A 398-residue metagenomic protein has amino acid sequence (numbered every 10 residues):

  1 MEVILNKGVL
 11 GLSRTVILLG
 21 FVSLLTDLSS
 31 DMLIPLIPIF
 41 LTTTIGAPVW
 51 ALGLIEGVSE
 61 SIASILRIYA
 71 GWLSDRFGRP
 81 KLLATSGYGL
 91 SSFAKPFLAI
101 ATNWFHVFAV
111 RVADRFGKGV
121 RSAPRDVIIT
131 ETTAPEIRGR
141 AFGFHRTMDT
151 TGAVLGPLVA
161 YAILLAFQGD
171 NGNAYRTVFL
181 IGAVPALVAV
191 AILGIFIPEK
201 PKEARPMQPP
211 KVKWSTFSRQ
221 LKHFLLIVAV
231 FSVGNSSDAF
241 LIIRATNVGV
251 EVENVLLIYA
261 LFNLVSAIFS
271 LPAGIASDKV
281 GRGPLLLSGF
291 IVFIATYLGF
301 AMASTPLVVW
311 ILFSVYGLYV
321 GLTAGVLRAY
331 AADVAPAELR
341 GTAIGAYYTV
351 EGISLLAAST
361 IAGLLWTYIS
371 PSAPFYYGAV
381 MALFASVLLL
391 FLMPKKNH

Functional and structural regions predicted by a protein language model:
N6-S64, L221-I258: Helix-loop boundary and gating motifs at the non-cytosolic
I39-T44, L155-A174, A357-A373: Transmembrane alpha-helix termini and helix-breaking/packing motifs in multi-pass membrane transporters
L66-G78, L164, F269-G281, W366: Helix-to-loop junctions at the C-terminal end of transmembrane segments in multipass secondary transporters
L82-P96, A183, P284-G299, A379: Structural signature of the two symmetry-related core transmembrane helices
F97-R111, A301-L312: Helix-loop junctions at membrane interfaces in 12-TM secondary transporters
V110-T151, Y330: Cytoplasmic helix-loop-helix junction between adjacent transmembrane helices in 12-TM secondary transporters
G143-Y161, V350-A358: Glycine-rich segments within core transmembrane alpha-helices of 12-TM secondary carriers
A183-A204, A385-M393: C-terminal membrane-cytosol helix-exit motif in multi-pass small-molecule transporters
